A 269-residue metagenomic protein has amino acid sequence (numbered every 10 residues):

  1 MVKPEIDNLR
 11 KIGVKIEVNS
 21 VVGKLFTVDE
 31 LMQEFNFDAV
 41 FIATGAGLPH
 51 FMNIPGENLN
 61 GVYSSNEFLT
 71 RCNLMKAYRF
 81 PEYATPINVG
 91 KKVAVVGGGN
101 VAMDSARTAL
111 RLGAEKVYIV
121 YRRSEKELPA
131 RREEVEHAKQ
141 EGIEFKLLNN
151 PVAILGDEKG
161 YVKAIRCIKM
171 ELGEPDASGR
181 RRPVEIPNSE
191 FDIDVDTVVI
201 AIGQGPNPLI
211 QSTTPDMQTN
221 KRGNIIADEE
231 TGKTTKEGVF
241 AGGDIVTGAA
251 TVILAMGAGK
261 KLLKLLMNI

Functional and structural regions predicted by a protein language model:
M1-K11, A106-A153: Rossmann-like dinucleotide-binding cores of NAD(P)H-dependent redox enzymes
K3-I54, A153-R166, E171-E174, T197-V199 (+1 more regions): Feature captures the FAD/FMN-dependent oxidoreductase FAD-binding
K15-N19, Y63, E144-K146, R166 (+1 more regions): General small-molecule cofactor/ligand-binding pocket signal
N58-G90, P175-A249: FAD-site-proximal beta/loop scaffold in flavoenzymes
Y78-A114: Rossmann-like NAD(P)H-binding beta-loop-alpha module
G98, Y121-S124, D244: Cofactor-binding loop segments of dinucleotide-utilizing enzymes, especially the Rossmann-like FAD- and NAD(P)+-binding
S105, G242-I269: A conserved FAD-binding loop/helix module that cradles the flavin
